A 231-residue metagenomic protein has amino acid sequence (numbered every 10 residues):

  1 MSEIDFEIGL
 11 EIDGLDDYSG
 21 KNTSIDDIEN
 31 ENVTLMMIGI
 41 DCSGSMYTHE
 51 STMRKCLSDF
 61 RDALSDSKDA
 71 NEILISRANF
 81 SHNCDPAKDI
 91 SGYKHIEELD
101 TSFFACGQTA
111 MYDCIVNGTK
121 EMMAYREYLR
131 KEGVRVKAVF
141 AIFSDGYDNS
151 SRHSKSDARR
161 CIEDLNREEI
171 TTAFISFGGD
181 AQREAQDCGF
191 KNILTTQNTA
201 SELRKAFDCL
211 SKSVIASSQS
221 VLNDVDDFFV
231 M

Functional and structural regions predicted by a protein language model:
M1-M231: Acidic, low-complexity intrinsically disordered regions
